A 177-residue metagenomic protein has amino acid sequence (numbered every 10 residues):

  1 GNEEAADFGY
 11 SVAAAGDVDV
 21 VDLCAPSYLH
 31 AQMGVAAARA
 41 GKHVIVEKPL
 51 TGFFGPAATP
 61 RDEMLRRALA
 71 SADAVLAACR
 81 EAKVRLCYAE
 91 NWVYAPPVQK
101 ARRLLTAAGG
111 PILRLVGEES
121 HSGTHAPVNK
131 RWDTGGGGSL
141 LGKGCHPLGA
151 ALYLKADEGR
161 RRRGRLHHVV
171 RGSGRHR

Functional and structural regions predicted by a protein language model:
G1, V21-I45, R103-L104, K130-K143 (+1 more regions): Generic detector of contiguous secondary-structure segments
G1-V18: A structured beta-alpha segment of the ubiquitous adenosine-cofactor-binding alpha/beta core
E4-D7, H30, S71-A72, P97: Amphipathic coiled-coil/heptad-repeat helices and related helical stalk/stem segments that mediate oligomerization
V20, P26-N91: Beta-strand-loop-alpha-helix segment that lines the small-molecule cofactor/substrate pocket of alpha/beta enzymes
E81-C87, W92-G172: Predominantly a Rossmann-like dinucleotide-binding segment in NAD(P)-dependent oxidoreductases
G174-R177: NAD(P)-dinucleotide binding in Rossmann-like oxidoreductases
